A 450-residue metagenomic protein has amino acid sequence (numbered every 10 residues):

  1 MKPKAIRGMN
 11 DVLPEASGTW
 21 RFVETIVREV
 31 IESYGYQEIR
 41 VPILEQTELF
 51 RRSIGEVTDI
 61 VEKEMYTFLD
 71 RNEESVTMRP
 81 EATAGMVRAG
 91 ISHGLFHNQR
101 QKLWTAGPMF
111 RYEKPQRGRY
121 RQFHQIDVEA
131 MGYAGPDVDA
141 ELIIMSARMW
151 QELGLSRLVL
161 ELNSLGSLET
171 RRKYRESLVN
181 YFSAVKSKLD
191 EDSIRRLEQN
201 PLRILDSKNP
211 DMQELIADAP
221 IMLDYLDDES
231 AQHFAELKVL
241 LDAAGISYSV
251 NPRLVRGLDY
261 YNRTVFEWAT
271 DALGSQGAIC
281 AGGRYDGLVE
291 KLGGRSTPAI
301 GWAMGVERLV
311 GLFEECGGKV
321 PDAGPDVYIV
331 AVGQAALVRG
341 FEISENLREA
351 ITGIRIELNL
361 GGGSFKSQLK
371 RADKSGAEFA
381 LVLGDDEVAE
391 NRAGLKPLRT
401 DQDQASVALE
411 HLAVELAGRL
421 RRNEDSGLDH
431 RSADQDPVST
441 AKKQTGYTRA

Functional and structural regions predicted by a protein language model:
M1-A450: TRNA-recognition modules of translation machinery and tRNA-sensing kinases, especially anticodon-binding
